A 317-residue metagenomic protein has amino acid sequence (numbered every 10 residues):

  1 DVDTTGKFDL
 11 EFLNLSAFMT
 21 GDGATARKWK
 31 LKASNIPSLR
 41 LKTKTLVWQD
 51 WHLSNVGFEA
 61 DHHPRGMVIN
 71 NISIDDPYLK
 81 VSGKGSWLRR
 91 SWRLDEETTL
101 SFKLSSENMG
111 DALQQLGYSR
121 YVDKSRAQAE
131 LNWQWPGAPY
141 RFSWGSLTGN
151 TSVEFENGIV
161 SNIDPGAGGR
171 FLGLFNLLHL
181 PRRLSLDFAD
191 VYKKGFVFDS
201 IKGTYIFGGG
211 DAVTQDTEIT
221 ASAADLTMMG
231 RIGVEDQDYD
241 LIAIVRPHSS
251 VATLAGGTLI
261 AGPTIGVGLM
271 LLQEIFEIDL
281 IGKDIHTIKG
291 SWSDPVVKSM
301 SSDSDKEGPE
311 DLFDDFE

Functional and structural regions predicted by a protein language model:
D3-M19, S34-V47, G57-K289, S304: Small-residue helix/turn framework positions
T20-K30: Long, charged amphipathic helices and adjacent flexible linkers at domain junctions
T25-R27, F196, E317: Polar low-complexity intrinsically disordered regions
L53-S54: Short, tandemly repeated low-complexity microdomains enriched for cysteine and small residues
K289-E317: Gram-negative outer-membrane assembly/targeting C-terminal domains
